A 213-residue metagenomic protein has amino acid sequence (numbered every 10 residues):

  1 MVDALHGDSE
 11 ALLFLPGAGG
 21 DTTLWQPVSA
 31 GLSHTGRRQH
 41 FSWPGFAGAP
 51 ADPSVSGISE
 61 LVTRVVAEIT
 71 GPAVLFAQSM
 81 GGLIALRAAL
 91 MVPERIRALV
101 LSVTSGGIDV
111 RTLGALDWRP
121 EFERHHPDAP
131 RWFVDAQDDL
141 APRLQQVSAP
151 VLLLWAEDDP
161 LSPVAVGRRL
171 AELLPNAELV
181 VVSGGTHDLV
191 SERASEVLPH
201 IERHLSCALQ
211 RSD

Functional and structural regions predicted by a protein language model:
A4-P50: Conserved HGGG/HGGXW glycine-rich cap/lid loop of the alpha/beta-hydrolase fold
P27-A30, Q39-F76, P199: Active-site loop/oxyanion-hole signature of alpha/beta-hydrolase fold enzymes
A77-G81, A85: Gly/Ala-rich beta-loop-alpha elbow adjacent to hydrolase catalytic centers
L86, L90-M91, R95-A129: Flexible "cap/lid" loop of the alpha/beta hydrolase fold
D128-R143: Active-site nucleophile elbow and catalytic-triad environment of alpha/beta-hydrolase enzymes
V147, L153-W155, D159: Short beta-strand/loop motif that positions the catalytic acidic residue of the alpha/beta-hydrolase fold
P160-V166: Conserved alpha/beta-hydrolase "acid-adjacent" motif
G185-A194, L198: Catalytic histidine-centered segment of alpha/beta-hydrolase-like enzymes
